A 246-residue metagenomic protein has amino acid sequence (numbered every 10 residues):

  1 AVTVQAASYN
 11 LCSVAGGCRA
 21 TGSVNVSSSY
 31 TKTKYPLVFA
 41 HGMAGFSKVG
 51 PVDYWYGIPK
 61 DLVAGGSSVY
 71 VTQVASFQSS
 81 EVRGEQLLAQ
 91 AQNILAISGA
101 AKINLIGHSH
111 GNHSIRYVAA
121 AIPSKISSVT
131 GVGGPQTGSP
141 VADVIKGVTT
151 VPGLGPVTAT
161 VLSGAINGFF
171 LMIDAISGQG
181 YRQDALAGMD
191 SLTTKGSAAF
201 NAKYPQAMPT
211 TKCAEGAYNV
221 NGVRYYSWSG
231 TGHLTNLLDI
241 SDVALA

Functional and structural regions predicted by a protein language model:
V4: Short, aromatic- and glycine-rich surface loops/edge beta-strands on solvent-exposed regions
A7-Y35: N-terminal low-complexity, Pro/Thr/Ser-rich intrinsically disordered segments that act as propeptides or flexible
S28-I103, V151-A159: Active-site catalytic motif of lipid deacylating hydrolases and related acyltransferases
H41, E85-G196: Serine-dependent carboxylesterase/thioesterase catalytic core of lipase-like alpha/beta-hydrolase/SGNH enzymes
G42-F46, V74-S79, H108-H113, G134-S139 (+1 more regions): Solvent-exposed loop/turn segments at secondary-structure junctions within structured extracellular/periplasmic domains
P51, P140-I145, N236-S241: Short aromatic-enriched loop/helix-cap "lid" or pocket-rim segments at secondary-structure transitions that line
T194-A217: A Trp-anchored, charged/polar loop motif used as the substrate-binding/catalytic surface of acyl/ester-handling
K212-A246: C-terminal catalytic-base region of ester-bond hydrolases, centering on the histidine of the charge-relay
